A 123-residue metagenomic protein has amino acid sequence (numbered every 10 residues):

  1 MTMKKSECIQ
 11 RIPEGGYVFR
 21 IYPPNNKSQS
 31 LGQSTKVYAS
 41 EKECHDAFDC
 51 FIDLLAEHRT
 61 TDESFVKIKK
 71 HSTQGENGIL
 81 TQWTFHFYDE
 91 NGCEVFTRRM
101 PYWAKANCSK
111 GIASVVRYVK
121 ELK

Functional and structural regions predicted by a protein language model:
M1-V18, Q33, A39-Q82, R117: Short N-terminal "domain-start" leader segments that mark the transition from disordered tails or signal peptides into
V18-P24, S30-K36, A47, Q82-E90 (+2 more regions): A structural feature that tracks compact, well-ordered secondary-structure segments with a strong bias toward
C108: Beta-rich carbohydrate-recognition and catalytic domains
L122-K123: Short acidic DE-rich linear segments
